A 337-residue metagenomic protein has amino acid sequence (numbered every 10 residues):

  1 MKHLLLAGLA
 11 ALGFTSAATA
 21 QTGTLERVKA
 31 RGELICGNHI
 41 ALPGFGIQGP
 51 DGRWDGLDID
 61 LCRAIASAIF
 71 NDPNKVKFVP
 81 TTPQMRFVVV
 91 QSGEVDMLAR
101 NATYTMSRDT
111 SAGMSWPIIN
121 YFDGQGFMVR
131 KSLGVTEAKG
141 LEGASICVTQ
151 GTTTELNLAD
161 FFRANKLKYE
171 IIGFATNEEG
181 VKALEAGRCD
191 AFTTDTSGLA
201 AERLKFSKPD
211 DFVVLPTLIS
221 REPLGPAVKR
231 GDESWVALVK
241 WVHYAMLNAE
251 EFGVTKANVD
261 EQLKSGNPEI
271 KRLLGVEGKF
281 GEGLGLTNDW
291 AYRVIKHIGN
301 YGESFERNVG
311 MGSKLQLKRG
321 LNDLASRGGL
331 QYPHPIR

Functional and structural regions predicted by a protein language model:
L6-G13: Bacterial N-terminal signal peptides
S16-A20: Sec/Tat signal peptide C-region and signal peptidase I cleavage site
T22-A99, L286, Y301, L324 (+1 more regions): Extracytoplasmic small-molecule ligand-binding "clamshell" domains of the periplasmic binding protein/Venus flytrap
K29-A30, A66-N74, Q91-V95, T103 (+6 more regions): Sec-exported extracytoplasmic/periplasmic mature domains
I35-G44, W54-I69, T103, D123-E179: Bilobed "Venus flytrap"/periplasmic-binding protein-like clamshell domains and structurally analogous long
D60-R63, S67-I69, K131-V135, K139 (+6 more regions): Extended ligand-binding regions for polar small-molecule ligands
R63, S67, N71-G140, S197-L218 (+2 more regions): Acidic, polar ligand-binding/catalytic clefts
F280-R337: C-terminal functional modules
